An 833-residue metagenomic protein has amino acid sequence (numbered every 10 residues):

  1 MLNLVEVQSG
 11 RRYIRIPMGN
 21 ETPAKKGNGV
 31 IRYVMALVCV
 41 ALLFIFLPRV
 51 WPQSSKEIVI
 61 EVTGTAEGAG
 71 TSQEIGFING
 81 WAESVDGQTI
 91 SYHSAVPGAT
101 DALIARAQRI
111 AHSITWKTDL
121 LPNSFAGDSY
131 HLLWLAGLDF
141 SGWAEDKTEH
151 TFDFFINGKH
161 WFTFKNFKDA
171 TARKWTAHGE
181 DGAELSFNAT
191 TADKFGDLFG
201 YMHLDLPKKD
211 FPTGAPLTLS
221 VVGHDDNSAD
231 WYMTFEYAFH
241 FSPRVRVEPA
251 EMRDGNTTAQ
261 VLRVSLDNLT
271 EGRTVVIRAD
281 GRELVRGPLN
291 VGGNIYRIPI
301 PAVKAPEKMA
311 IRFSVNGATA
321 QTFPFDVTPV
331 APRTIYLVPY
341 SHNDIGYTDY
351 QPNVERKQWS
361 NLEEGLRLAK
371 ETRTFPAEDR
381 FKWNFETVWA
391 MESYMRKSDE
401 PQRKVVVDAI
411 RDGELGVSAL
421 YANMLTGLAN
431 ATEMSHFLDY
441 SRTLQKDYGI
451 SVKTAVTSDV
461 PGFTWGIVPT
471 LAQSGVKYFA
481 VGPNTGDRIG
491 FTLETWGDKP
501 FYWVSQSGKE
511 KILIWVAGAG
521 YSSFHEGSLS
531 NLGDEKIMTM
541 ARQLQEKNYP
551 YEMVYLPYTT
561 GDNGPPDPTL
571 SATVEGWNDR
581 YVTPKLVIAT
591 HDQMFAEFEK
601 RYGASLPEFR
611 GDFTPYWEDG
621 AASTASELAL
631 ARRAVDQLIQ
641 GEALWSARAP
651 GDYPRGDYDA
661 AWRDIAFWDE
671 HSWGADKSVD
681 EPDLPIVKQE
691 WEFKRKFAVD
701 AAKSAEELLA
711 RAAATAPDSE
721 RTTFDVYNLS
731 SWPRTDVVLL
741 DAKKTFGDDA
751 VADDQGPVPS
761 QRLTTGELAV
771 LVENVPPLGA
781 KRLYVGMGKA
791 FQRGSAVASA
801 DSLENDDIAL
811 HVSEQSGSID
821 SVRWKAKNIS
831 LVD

Functional and structural regions predicted by a protein language model:
M1-I31: N-terminal secretory signal peptides that target proteins for export/translocation
A36-R49: Bacterial N-terminal signal peptides
S54-N79, S84-D86, I114-W116, G127-F162 (+10 more regions): Catalytic-domain carbohydrate-binding cleft regions of carbohydrate-active enzymes
G98-A126: Short beta-strands within extracellular/lumenal beta-sheet-rich domains
R273-V276, T735-L740: Short, hydrophobic/aromatic beta-strand segments
G317-T319, G788-S813, S818: Terminal connector regions
F724-W732: Asparagine-centered strand-capping/turn motif at beta-strand->loop junctions
G779-A790: Extended Gly/Ser/Thr-rich low-complexity repeat segments, especially those forming or decorating extracellular
